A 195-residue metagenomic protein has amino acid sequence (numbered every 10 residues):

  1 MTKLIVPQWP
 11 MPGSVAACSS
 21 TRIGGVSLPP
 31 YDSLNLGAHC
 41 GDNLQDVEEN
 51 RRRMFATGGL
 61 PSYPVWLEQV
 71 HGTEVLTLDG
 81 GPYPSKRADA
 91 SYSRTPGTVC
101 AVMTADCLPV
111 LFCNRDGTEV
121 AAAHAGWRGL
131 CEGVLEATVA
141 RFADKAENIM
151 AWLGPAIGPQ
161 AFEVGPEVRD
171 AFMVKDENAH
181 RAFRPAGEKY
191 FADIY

Functional and structural regions predicted by a protein language model:
M1-Y195: Active-site microenvironment for binding and transforming phosphate-containing groups
